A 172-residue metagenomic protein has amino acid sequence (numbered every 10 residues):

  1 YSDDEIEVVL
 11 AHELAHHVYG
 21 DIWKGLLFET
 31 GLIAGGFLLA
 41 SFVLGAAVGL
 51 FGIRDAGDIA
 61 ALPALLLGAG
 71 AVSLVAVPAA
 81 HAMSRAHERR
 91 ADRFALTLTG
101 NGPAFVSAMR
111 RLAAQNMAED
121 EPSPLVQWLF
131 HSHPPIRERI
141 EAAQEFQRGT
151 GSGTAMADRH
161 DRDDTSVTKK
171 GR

Functional and structural regions predicted by a protein language model:
Y1-A56, V75-R172: Polar-ligand-bearing catalytic/cofactor-coordination segments of membrane-embedded or membrane-tethered inner-membrane
R54-G68: Hydrophobic alpha-helical transmembrane segments
L66-P78: Hydrophobic alpha-helical transmembrane segments of polytopic membrane proteins
